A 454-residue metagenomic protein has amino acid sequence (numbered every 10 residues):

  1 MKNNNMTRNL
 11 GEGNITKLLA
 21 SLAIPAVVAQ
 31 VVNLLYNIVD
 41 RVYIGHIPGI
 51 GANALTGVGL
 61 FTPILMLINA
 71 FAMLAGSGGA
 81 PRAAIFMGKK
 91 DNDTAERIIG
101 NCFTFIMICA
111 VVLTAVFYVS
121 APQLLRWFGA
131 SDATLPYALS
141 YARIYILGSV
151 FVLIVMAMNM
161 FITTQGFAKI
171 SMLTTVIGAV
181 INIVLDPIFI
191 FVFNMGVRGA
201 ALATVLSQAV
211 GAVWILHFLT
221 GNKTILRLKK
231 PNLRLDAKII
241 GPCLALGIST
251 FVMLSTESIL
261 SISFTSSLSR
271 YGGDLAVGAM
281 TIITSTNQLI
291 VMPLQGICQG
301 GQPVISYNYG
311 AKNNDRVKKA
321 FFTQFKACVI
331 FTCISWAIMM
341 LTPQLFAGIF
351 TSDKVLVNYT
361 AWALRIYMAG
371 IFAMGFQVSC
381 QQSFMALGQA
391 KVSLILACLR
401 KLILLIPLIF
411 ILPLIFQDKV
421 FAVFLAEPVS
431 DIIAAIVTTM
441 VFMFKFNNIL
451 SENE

Functional and structural regions predicted by a protein language model:
M1-P25, A83-V150, V192-G247, I305-G370 (+1 more regions): Short alpha-helical transmembrane segments in multi-pass integral membrane proteins
L10-I50, P63-G78, R82, M107-T114 (+6 more regions): N-terminal transmembrane alpha-helices
A20, L35-Y36, A75, V116-S120 (+15 more regions): Residue-level signal for transmembrane alpha-helical positions in Major Facilitator Superfamily
S21-D40, I144, G178, S207-G211 (+3 more regions): Transmembrane helical elements of multi-pass membrane transporters/channels
V31, L35-T56, L125-D132, I188-M195 (+5 more regions): Helix-terminus/linker motif at the lipid-water interface of multi-pass membrane proteins
A52-P63, A142, A201, D274-L289 (+2 more regions): Small-residue hotspots at the loop-to-helix junctions and early N-terminal turns of transmembrane alpha-helices
L55-A115, V152-S171, T265, A279-P343 (+1 more regions): Small-residue-rich hydrophobic transmembrane alpha-helices
G76, Y145-T163, S171-A179, A200-V213 (+4 more regions): Short runs within selected transmembrane alpha-helices of multi-pass transporters and secretion channels
